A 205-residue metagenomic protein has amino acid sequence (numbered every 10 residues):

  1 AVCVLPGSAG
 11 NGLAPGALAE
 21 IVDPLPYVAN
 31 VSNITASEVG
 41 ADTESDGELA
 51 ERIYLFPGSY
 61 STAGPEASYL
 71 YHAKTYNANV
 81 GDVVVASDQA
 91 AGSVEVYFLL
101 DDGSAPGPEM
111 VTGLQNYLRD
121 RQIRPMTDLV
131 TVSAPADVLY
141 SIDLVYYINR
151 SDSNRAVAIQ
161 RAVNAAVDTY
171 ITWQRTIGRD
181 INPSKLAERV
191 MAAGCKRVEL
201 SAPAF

Functional and structural regions predicted by a protein language model:
A1-G58, G64: Catalytic P-loop NTP-binding/switch module of NTPases
V4-S8, P24, I34, D101-G103 (+3 more regions): Generic structural motif
P6-A14, S133-P135, L139-S141, T172 (+1 more regions): Immediate N-terminus of the mature polypeptide
I21-P24, V28-I34, P135, Q174 (+2 more regions): Surface-exposed loop/turn and secondary-structure junction residues enriched for glycine/proline
G58-R179: Carbohydrate-recognition loop of C-type lectin domains
Q160-F205: An aromatic-glycine-centered, glycine-rich loop/turn in mixed alpha/beta architecture
